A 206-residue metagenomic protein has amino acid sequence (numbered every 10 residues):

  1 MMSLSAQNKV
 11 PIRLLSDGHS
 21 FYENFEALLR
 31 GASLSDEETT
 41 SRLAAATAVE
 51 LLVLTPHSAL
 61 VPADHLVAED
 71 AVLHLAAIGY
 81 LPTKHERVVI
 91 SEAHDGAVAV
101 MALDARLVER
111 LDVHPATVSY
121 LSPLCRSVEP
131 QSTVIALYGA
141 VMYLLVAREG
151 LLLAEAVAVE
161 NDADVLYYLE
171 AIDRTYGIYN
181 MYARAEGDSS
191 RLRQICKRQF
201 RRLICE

Functional and structural regions predicted by a protein language model:
M1-R30, L34, R126-L151: Gly/Thr-rich phosphate-binding beta-strand-loop-beta motif of the actin/hexokinase/Hsp70
H19-E26, R30-R126: Active-site neighborhood for divalent-cation/phosphate handling
A46-A48, P130, I178: Short, high-confidence coil segments that cap the C-terminus of an alpha-helix and link into the following beta-strand
V49-V53, V134, A183-R184: A structural signal for short, well-ordered beta-strand segments and their strand-loop junctions that often border
L60-L66, L145, R191-I195: A short acidic (Asp/Glu
V89-E92, L153-E206: Accessory, usually C-terminal, subdomains that scaffold auxiliary metal cofactors
G96-A97, Q131, N180-Y182: Short active-site oxyanion
